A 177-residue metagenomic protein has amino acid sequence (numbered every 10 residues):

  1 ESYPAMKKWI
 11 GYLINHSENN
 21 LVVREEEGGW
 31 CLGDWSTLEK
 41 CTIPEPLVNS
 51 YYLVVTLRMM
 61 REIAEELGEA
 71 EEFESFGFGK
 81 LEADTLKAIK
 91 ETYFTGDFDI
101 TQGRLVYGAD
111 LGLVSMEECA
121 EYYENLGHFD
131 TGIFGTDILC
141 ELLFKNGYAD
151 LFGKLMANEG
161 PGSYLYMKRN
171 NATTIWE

Functional and structural regions predicted by a protein language model:
E1-E177: Active-site core of glycosidic bond-cleaving carbohydrate-active enzymes
